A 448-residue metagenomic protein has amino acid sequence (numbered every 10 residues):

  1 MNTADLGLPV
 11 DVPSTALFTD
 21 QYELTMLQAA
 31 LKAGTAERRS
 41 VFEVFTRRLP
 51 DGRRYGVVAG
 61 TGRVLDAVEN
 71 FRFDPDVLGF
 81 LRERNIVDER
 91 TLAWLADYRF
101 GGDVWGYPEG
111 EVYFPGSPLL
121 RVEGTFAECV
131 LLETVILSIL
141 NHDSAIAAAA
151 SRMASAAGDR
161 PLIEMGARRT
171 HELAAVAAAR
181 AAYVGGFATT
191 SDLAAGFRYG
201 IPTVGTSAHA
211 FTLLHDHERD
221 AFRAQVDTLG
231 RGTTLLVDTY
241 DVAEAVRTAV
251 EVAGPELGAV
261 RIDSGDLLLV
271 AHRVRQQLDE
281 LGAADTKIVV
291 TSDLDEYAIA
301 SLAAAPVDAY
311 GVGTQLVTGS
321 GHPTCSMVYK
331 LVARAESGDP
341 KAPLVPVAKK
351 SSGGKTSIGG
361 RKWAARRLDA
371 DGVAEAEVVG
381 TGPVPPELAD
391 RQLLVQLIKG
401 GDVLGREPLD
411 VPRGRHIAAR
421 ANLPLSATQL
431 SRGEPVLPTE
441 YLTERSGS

Functional and structural regions predicted by a protein language model:
M1-T228, L331-S448: Ordered alpha/beta subdomains of enzyme catalytic regions
A210-A370: Glycine-rich phosphate/ribose-binding loops and adjacent secondary-structure elements that form binding surfaces
